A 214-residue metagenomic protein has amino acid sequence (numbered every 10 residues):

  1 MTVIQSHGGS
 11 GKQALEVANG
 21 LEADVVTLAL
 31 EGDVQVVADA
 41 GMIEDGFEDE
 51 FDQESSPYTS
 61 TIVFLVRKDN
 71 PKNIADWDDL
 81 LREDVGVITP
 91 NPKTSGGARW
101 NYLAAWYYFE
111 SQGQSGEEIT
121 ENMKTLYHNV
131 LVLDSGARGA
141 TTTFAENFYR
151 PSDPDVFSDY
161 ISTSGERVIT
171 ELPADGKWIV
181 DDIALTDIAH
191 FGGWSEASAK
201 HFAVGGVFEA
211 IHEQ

Functional and structural regions predicted by a protein language model:
M1-S95, E171, D182-A184: N-terminal segment of the mature folded domain
G9, Q13, E22, A29-D33 (+7 more regions): Stable alpha-helical elements in mature extracytoplasmic
V66-R67, G86-E118, M123, Y127-G136: Short beta-strand->loop
D78, N101-L103, Y107, I179 (+1 more regions): Short linear interaction motif-like sites in intrinsically disordered regions of transcription factors
Q112-E166: Ligand-binding pocket segment of bilobal, Venus flytrap-like solute-binding proteins
G165-Q214: Extracellular/periplasmic juxtamembrane helices and adjacent flexible linkers that interface with membrane partners
